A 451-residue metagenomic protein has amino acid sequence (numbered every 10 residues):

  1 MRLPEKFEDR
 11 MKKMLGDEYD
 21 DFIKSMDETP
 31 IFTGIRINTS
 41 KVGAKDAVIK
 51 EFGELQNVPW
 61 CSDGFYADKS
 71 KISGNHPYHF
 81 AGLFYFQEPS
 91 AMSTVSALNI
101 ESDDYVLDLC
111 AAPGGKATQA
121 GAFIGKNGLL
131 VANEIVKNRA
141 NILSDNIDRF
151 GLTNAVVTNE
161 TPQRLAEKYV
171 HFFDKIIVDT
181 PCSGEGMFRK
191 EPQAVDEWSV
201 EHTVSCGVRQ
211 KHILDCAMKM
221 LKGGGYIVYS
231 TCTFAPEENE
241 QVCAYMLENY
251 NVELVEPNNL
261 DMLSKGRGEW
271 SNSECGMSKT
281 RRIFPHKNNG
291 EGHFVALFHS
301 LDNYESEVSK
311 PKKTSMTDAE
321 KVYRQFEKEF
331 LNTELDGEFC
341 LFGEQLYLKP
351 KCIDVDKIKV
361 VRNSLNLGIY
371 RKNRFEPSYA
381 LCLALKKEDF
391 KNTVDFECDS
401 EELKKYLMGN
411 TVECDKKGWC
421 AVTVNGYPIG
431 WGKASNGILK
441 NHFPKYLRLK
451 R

Functional and structural regions predicted by a protein language model:
M1-K50, E291-F294, L301-R451: Polybasic, low-complexity RNA-engagement segments
E101-S102, A166-I177: A short acidic, Gly/Pro-enriched loop at the edge of an enzyme's catalytic core that lines a small-molecule cofactor
D103-A112: Conserved class I S-adenosyl-L-methionine
P113-K126: Conserved SAM-binding loop of SAM-dependent methyltransferases across substrates and taxa, primarily the Class I
I124-G125, L221-G223: Helix-to-beta-strand junctions that scaffold the AdoMet/dcAdoMet cofactor pocket in Class I SAM-dependent enzymes
N133-V170: S-adenosyl-L-methionine
N138, K175-C216, C232-E240, N258-D261 (+1 more regions): Mobile active-site "lid"/loop adjacent to the S-adenosyl-L-methionine
F173, Y226-Y229, T233-L348: Class I S-adenosyl-L-methionine
